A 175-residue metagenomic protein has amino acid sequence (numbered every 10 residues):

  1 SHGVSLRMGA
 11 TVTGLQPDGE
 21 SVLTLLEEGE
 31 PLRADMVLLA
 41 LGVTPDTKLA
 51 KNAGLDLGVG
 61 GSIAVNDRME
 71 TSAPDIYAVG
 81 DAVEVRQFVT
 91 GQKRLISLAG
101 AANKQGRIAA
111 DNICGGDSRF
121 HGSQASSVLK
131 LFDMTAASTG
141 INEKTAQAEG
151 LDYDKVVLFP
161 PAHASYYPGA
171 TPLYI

Functional and structural regions predicted by a protein language model:
S1-V4: Rossmann-like NAD(P)H-binding beta-loop-alpha module
M8, V65, A78, K155-V157: General beta-strand structural signal in soluble alpha/beta enzymes
M8-E20: A conserved short coil-to-beta-strand element within the FAD-binding core of flavoproteins
T11, S118-Q124, D152-V157: A short coil-to-beta-strand element that immediately follows conserved catalytic motifs
G14, V65, P161: Positions that flank functional sites
P17-L25, E30-D111: FAD-site-proximal beta/loop scaffold in flavoenzymes
L32-L57, G61, A137-I175: C-terminal catalytic lobe of FAD-dependent flavoproteins
K93-I96, N112-T139: Active-site-proximal substrate-binding core of FAD-dependent oxidoreductases
